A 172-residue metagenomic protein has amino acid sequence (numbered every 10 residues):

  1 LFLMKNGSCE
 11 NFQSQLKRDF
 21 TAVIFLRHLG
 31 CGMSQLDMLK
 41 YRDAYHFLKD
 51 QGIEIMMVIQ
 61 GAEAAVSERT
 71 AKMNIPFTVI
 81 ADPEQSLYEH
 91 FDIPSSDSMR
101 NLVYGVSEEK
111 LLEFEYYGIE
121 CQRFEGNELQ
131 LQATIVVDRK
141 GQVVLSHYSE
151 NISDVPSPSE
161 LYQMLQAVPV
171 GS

Functional and structural regions predicted by a protein language model:
L3-K5, V137: Hydrophobic alpha-helical segments, especially N-terminal targeting/anchoring helices
N6-E10, G141: Detector for glycine-centered tight turns/loop "hinges" at secondary-structure junctions
F12-Y41: Short active-site neighborhood of thiol/selenol oxidoreductases, capturing the structured segment around
R27, Q60, R139: Cofactor-binding loop segments of dinucleotide-utilizing enzymes, especially the Rossmann-like FAD- and NAD(P)+-binding
L36-H90, S96: Structural microenvironment flanking redox-active thiols in thiol-disulfide oxidoreductases
D82-S153: Thiol/selenol-based redox catalytic cores and closely related redox-interacting motifs
I152-V168: A short, polar/charged loop-to-alpha-helix boundary motif
